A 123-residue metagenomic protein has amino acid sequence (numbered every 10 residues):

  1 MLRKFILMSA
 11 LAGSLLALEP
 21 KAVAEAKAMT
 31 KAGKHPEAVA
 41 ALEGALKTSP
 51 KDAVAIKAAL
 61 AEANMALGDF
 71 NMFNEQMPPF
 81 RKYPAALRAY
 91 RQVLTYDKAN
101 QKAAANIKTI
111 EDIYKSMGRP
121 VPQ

Functional and structural regions predicted by a protein language model:
M1-K4: Positively charged n-region of N-terminal signal peptides that target proteins for export
L7-L15: Hydrophobic helical h-region of N-terminal Sec-dependent signal peptides in bacterial secretory/periplasmic proteins
L18-K27, A55-E75, A105-K115: Amphipathic alpha-helical repeat scaffolds of TPR domains
A28-A32, F70-Y83, M117-P122: Short coil/turn connectors between adjacent alpha-helices in alpha-solenoid helical repeat scaffolds
P50-K51, K98: Short coil turns that delineate tetratricopeptide repeat
